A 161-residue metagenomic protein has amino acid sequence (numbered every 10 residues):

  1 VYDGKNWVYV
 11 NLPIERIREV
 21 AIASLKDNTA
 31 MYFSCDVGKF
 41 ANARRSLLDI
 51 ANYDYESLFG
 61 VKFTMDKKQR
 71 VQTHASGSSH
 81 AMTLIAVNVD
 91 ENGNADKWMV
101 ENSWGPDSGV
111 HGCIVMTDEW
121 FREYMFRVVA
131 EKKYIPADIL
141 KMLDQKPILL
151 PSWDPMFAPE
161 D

Functional and structural regions predicted by a protein language model:
V1-A21, L25: Core regions of eukaryotic protease modules
Y2, Y9, Y32, Y53-Y55 (+2 more regions): Sequence-level detector for tyrosine residue identity
W7, R16-R18, K39, R44-R45 (+3 more regions): Arginine residue identity/basic-tract feature
I14-I17, I22, I50, I85 (+4 more regions): Weak global preference for isoleucine
L25-N28, G77: Short gly/pro-enriched beta-turn/loop segments at secondary-structure junctions
N28-F33, M82: Conserved active-site beta-strand-loop modules that form the wall/rim of enzyme catalytic pockets and either contain
D36, F40-A43, L48-K97, E101-D107 (+3 more regions): Extended, compositionally biased non-globular segments
D90-D161: Conserved catalytic-core surface of thiol
